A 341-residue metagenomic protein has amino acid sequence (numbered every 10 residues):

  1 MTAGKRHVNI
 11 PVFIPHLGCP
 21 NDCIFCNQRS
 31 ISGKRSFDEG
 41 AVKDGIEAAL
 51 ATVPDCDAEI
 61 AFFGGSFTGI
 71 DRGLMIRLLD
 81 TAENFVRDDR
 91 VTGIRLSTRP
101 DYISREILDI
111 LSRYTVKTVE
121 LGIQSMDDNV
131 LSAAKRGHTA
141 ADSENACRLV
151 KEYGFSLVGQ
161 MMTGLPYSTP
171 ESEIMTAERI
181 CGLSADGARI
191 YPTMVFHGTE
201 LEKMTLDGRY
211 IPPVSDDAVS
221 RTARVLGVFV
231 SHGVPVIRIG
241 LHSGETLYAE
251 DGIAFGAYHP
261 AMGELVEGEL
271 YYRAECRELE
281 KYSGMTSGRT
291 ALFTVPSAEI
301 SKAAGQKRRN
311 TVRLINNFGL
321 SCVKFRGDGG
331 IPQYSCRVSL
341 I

Functional and structural regions predicted by a protein language model:
M1-V8, G208-I341: Auxiliary Fe-S-binding modules of radical SAM enzymes
T2-A41: Canonical Radical SAM [4Fe-4S] cluster-binding loop centered on the CxxxCxxC motif and its immediate flanking residues
P15-G18, Y191-F196, H242: Short glycine-enriched loops at secondary-structure junctions
D22, C56-D57, R90, T115-K117 (+3 more regions): Short loop/turn motifs at secondary-structure junctions
I31-D44, G64-T193, H197-D217: Conserved non-cysteine loop/helix-boundary elements of the Radical SAM core domain that shape
D44-V53, A223, G227: A short, N-terminal amphipathic alpha-helix
E47-S66: Short Fe-S-cluster ligation motifs
P54, N84-R90, E152-F155, F229-G233 (+2 more regions): Short helix-capping segments at alpha-helix termini
